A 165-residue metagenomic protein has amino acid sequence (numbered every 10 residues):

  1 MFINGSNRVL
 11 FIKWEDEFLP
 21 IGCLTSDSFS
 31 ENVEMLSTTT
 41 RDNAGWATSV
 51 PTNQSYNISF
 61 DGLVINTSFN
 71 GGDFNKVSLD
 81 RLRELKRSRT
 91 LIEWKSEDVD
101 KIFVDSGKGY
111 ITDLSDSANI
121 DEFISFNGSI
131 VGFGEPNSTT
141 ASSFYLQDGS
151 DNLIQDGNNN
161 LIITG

Functional and structural regions predicted by a protein language model:
M1, V131-G165: Viral virion structural and adsorption modules
M1-N66, V104-S129: Solvent-exposed edge beta-strands and adjacent loop segments that serve as assembly or binding interfaces
F2-N7, E84-I92, D148-G149: A short, compositionally biased
A44-G45, K101, D151, N159: Detector for glycine-centered tight turns/loop "hinges" at secondary-structure junctions
V64-S68, E135-N137: Acidic glycine-/aspartate-rich tracts in secreted/extracellular proteins
N70-K108, T112: Short, acidic/charged, Gly/Pro-enriched secondary-structure junctions
F74-R81, S125-G128, S143-D151: Short intrinsically disordered coil segments
